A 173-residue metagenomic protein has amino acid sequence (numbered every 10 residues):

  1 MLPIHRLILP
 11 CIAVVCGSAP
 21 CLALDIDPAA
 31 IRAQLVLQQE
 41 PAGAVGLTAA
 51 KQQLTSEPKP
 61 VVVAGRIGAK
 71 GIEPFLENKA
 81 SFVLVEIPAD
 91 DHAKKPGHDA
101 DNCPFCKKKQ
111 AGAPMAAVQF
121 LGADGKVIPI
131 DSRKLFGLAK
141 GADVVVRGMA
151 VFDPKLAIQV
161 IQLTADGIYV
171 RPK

Functional and structural regions predicted by a protein language model:
M1-R6: Positively charged n-region of N-terminal signal peptides that target proteins for export
I8-A19: Bacterial N-terminal signal peptides
L22-K173: OB-fold and OB-like single-stranded nucleic-acid-recognition modules and their adjacent interaction interfaces
